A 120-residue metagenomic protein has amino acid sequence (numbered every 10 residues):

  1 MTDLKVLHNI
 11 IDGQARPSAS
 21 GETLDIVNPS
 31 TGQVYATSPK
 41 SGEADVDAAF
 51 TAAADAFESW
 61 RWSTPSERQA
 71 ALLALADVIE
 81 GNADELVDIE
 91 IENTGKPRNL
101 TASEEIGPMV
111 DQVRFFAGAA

Functional and structural regions predicted by a protein language model:
M1-T37, A70, A74: Terminal low-complexity tails and localization/encapsulation signals of metabolic enzymes
Y35-A120: Glycine-rich loop-to-alpha-helix module at the N-terminal edge of alpha/beta enzyme cores
